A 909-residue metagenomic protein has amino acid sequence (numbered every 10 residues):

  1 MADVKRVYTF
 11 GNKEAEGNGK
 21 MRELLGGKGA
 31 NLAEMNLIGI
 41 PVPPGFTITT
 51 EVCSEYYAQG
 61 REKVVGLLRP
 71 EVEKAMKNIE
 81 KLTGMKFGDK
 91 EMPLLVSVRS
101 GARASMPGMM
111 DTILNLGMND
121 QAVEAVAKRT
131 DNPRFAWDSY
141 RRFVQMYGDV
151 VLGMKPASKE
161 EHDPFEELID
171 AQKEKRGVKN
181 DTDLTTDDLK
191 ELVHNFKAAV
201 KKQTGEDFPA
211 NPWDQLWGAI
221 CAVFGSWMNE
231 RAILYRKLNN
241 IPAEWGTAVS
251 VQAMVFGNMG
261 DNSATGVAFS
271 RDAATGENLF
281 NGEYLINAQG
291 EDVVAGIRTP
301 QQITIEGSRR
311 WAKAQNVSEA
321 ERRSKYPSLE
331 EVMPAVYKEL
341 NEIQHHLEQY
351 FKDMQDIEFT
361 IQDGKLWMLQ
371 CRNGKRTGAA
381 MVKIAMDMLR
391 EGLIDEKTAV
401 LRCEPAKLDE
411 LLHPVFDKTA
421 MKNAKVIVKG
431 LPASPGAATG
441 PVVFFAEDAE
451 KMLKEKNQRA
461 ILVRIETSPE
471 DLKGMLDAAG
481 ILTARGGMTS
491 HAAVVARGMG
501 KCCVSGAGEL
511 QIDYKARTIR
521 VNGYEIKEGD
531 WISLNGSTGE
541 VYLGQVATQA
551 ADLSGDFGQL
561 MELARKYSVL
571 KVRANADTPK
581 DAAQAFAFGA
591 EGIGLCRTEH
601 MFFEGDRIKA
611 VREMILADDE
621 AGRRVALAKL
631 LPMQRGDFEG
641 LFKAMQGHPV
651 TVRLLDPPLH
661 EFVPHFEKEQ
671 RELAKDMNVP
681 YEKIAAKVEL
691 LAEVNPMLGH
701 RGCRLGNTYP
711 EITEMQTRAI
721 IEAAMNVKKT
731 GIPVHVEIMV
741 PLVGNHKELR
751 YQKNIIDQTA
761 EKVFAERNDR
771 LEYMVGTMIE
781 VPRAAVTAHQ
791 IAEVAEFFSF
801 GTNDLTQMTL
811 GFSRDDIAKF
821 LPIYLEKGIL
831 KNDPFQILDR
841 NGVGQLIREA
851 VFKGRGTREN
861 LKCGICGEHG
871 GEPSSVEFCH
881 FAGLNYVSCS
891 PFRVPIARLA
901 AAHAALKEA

Functional and structural regions predicted by a protein language model:
M1-A424, Q458-I461, S468-K473, A479 (+10 more regions): Nucleotide/phosphate-binding sheet-loop regions of phosphoryl- and nucleotidyl-transfer enzymes
E14-R22, S434-D477, V843-E859: C-terminal accessory/binding modules appended to enzymatic or scaffolding proteins
F46, A484-G486, S505-G508, C596 (+2 more regions): Short beta->alpha connector loops at strand-helix junctions that form conserved, small/polar/Pro-enriched
P70-E73, L238, V400-K454, Q458-I461 (+6 more regions): Long, charged amphipathic helices and adjacent flexible linkers at domain junctions
K77-D89, I519-V521, E761-R770: Short mixed-charge
R99-S100, L553, L563-A909: Conserved alpha/beta-domain cores
K365-W367, S468-L476, G480, M488-V495 (+5 more regions): Glycine-rich phosphate/ribose-binding loops and adjacent secondary-structure elements that form binding surfaces
